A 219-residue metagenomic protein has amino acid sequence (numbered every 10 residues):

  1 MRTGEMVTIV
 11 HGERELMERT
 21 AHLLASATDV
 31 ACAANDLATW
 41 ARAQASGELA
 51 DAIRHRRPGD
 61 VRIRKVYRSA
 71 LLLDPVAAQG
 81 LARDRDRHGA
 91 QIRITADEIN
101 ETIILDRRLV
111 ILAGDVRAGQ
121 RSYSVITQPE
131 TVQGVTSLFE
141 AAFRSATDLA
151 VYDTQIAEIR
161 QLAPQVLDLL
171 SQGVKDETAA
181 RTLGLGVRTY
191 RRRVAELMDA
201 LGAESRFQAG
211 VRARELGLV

Functional and structural regions predicted by a protein language model:
M1-T20, R42-A45, A146-Q161, G173-V174 (+1 more regions): Short, small/polar-rich loop/turn modules that mediate ligand/substrate recognition or access, typified
G4-Y123: DNA-contacting interfaces and partner/effector-binding or oligomerization modules in DNA-centric proteins
V61, I103, R108-R160: Linker/hinge segments immediately adjacent to helix-turn-helix/homeobox DNA-binding domains
D153-T189: Helix-turn-helix DNA-binding segment
Y190, L197: DNA major-groove recognition helices of helix-turn-helix
A200-V219: Basic, Lys/Arg-enriched C-terminal extension of HTH/homeodomain DNA-binding domains
